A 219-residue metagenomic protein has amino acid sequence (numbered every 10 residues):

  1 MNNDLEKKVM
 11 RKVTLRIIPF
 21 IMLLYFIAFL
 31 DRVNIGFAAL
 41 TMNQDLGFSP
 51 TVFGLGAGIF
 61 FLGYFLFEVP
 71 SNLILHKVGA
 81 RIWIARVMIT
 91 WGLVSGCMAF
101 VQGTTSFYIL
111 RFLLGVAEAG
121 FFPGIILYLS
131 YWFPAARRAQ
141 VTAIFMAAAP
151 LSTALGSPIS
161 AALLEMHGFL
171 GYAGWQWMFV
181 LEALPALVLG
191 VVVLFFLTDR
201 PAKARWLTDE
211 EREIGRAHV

Functional and structural regions predicted by a protein language model:
R16-P50, L66, G156-S160: Extracytoplasmic
F29, V33, A99, G115-P123 (+1 more regions): Small-residue-rich segments within alpha-helical transmembrane domains of MFS-like 12-TM solute carriers
G47, G79, F100-S106, A117 (+1 more regions): Helix-breaking motifs and short loop linkers at transmembrane-helix boundaries and internal kinks in secondary membrane
L66-T105: Conserved MFS/SLC helix-loop-helix module at the cytosolic interface between two early adjacent transmembrane helices
L110-A147: Cytoplasmic helix-loop-helix junction between adjacent transmembrane helices in 12-TM secondary transporters
A139-G168, P185-A186: Glycine-rich segments within core transmembrane alpha-helices of 12-TM secondary carriers
W175-F195: Symmetry-related core transmembrane helices of the 12-TM Major Facilitator Superfamily/SLC fold
A217-V219: Conserved small/polar residues in nucleotide/adenosyl-binding loops
